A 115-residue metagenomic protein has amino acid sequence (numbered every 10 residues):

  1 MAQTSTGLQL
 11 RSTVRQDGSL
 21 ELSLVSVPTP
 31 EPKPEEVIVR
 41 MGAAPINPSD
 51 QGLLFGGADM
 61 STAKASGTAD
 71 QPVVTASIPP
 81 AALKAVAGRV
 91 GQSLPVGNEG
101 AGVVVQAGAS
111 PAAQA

Functional and structural regions predicted by a protein language model:
A2, V14-P48, L53-F55, A63: A short N-terminal beta-strand-loop micro-motif at the entrance of redox/enzyme domains
Q3-L10: Short structural boundary motif marking the start of a folded domain
S12-R15, V105: A generic structural motif
P30-P45, A58-A115: Glycine-rich beta-strand-centered segment in the early N-terminal region that forms part of a ligand/cofactor-binding
